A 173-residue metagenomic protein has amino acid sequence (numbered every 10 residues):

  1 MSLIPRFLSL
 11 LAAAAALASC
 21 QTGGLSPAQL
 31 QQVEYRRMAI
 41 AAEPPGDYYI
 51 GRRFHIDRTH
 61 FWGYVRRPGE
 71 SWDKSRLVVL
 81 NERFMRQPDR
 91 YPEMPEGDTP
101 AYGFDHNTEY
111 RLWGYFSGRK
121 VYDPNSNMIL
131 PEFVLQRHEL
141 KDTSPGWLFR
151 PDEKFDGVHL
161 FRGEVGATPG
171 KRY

Functional and structural regions predicted by a protein language model:
M1-L8: Bacterial N-terminal signal peptides that target proteins for export
A16-S19: C-terminal motif of bacterial Sec signal peptides marking the signal peptidase cleavage site
T22-Y173: OB-fold and OB-like single-stranded nucleic-acid-recognition modules and their adjacent interaction interfaces
